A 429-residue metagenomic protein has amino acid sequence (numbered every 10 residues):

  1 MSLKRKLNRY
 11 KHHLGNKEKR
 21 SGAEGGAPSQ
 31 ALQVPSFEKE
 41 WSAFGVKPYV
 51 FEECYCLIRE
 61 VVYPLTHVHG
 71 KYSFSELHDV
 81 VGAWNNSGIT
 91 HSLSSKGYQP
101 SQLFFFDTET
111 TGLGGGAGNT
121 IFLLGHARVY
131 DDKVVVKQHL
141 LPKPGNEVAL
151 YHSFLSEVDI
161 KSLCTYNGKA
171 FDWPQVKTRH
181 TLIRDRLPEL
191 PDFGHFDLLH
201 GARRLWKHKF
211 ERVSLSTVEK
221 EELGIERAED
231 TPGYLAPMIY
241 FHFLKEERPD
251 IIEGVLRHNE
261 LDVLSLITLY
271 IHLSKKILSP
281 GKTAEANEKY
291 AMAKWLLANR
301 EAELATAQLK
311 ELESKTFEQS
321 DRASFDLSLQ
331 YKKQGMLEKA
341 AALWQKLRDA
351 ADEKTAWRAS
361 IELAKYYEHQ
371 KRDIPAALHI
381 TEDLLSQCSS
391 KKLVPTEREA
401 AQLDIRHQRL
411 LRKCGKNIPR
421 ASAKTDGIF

Functional and structural regions predicted by a protein language model:
M1-Q99: N-terminal accessory regions of nucleic-acid-interacting proteins
D131-E222: Conserved DEDDh/DEDDy metal-dependent 3′-5′ exonuclease domain
R204, H208-T283, K289: Acidic, Mg2+-coordinating catalytic module of metal-dependent nucleases/exonucleases that use a two-metal-ion mechanism
M292, D326-L327, Y331, L363 (+3 more regions): Structural register within alpha-helical repeat arrays
L296, L327, Y331, Y367-E368 (+1 more regions): Residue at a conserved register position within TPR or TPR-like alpha-solenoid repeats
N299, Q334, Q370-K371, C414: Structural motif corresponding to the intra-repeat A-B loop/turn of tetratricopeptide repeats
